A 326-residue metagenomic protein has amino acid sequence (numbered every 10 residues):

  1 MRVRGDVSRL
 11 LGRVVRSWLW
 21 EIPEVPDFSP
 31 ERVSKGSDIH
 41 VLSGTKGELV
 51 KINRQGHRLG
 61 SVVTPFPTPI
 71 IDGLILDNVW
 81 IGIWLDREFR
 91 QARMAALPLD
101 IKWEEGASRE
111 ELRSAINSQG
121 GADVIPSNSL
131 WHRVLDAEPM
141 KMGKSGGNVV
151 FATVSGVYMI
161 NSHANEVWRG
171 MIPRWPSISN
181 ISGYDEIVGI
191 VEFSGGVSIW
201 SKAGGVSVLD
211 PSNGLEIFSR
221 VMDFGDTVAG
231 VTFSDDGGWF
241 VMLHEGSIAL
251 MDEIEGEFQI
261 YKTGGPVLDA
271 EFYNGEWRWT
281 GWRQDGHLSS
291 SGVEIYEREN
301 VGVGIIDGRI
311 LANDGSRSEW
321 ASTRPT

Functional and structural regions predicted by a protein language model:
M1-Q55, D86, R90-W131, V167-G170 (+1 more regions): Intrinsically disordered, low-complexity acidic/Ser/Thr/Pro-rich linker and tail segments in large eukaryotic scaffolds
L19-D38, T64-V79, S118-G120, P126-G146 (+5 more regions): Repeated scaffold domains used in trafficking and secretory/extracellular systems, primarily beta-propellers
H40-S43, I81-W84, V149-A152, S198-S201 (+3 more regions): Conserved beta-strand element within WD40/beta-propeller blades
K46-I52, E88-G106, S155-N161, A203-L209 (+3 more regions): Structural motif
Q55-R58, L99-W103, A164-N165, N213-L215 (+3 more regions): Short coil turn/linker residues within repeat-based beta-strand modules
G60-S61, S129-L130, N165-I181, P211-D223 (+1 more regions): Sequence/structural signature of beta-propeller blade repeats across diverse families
G214, F218-Y296: Intrinsically disordered, low-complexity segments enriched in Gly and acidic/Ser/Thr residues that form flexible
E253, W279-T326: Hydrophilic extracytoplasmic domains
